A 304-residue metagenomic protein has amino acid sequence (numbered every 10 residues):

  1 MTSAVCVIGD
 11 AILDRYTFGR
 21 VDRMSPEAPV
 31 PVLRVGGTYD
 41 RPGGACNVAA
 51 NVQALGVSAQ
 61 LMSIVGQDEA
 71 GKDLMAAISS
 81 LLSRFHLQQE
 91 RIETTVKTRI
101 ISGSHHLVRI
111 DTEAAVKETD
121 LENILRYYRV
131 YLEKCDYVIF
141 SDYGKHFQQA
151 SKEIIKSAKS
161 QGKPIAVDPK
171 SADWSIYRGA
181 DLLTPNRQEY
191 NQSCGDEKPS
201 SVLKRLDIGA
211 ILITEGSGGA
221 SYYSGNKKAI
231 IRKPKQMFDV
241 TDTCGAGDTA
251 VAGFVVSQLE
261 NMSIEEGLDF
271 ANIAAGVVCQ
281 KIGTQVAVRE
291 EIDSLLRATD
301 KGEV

Functional and structural regions predicted by a protein language model:
M1-M24: Positively charged, low-complexity intrinsically disordered leader regions
T2-S3, G56, L82, C135 (+4 more regions): Short, well-ordered alpha-helix to beta-strand connector turns
S3-V5, P26, V30-T95, L295-A298: Substrate-binding N-lobe of the ribokinase-like
V7, L61-S63, V167, I213: Structural beta-sheet core signal
D10-A11, Y143, T249: Active-site metal-binding loops of divalent metal-dependent hydrolases
D22-V32, V96-D111, V116, Y137-S201 (+2 more regions): Conserved beta-alpha-beta core of the PfkB/ribokinase-like small-molecule kinase fold
L121-L132, S201-K204: Short amphipathic alpha-helix with an adjacent loop that forms part of the alpha/beta core around
K134, Q149-G179, D196-V304: Conserved phosphate-binding/catalytic region of the ribokinase-like
